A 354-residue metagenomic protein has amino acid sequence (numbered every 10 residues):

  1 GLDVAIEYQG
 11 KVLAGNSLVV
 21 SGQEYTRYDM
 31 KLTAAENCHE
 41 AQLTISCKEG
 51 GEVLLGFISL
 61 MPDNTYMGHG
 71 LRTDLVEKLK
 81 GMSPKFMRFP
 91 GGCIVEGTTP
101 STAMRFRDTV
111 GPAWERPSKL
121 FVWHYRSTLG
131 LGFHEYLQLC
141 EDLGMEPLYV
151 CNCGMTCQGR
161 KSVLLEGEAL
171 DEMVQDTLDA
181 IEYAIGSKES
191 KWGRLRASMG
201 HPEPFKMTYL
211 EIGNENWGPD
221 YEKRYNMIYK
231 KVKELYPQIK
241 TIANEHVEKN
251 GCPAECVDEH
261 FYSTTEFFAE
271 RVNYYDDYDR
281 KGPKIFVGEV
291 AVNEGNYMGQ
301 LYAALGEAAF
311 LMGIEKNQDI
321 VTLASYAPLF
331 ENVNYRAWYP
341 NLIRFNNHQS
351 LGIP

Functional and structural regions predicted by a protein language model:
G1, V53-M155, W192: Active-site-adjacent substrate/metal-binding segments within catalytic domains of carbohydrate-active enzymes
L2-Y8, H39-L43, Y149: Beta-strand acidic-aromatic groove motif in beta-rich domains, primarily in extracellular
Q9-C38: Extracellular carbohydrate recognition and processing domains and analogous Trp-centered ligand-binding platforms
D29-S59, W192, A197-M199: Extracellular beta-strand ligand-recognition surfaces/modules
V76-E96, L164-I185, Q238, G251: Carboxylate/His-rich catalytic cores and anion/metal-binding grooves
V95, G154-Q158, P283-P354: Aromatic/acidic polysaccharide-binding cleft in carbohydrate-active enzymes
V95-F133, R160-Q175, E182, G186-E211: Aromatic- and acidic-residue-enriched carbohydrate-binding clefts of CAZyme catalytic domains
E172-D179, Y183-V321: Active-site neighborhood of glycoside hydrolase catalytic domains
